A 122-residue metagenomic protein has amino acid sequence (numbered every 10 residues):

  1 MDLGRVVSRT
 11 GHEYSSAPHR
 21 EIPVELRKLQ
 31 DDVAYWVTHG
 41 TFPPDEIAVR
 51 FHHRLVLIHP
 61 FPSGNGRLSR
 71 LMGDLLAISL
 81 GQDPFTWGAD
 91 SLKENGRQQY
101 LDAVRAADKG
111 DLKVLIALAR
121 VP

Functional and structural regions predicted by a protein language model:
M1-P122: FIC/Doc superfamily catalytic core
